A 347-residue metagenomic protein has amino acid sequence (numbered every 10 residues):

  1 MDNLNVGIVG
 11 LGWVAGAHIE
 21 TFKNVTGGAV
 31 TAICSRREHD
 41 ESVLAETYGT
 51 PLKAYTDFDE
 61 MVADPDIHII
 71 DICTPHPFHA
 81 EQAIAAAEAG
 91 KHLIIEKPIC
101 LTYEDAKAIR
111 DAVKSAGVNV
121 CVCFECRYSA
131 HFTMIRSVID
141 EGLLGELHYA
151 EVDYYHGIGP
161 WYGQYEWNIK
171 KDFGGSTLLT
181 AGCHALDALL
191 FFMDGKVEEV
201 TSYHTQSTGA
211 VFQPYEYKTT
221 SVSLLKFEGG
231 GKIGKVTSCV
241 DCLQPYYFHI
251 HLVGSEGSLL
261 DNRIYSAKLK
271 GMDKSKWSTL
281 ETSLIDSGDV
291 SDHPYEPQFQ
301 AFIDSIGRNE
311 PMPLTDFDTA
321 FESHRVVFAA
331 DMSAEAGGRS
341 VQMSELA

Functional and structural regions predicted by a protein language model:
M1-G49: N-terminal Rossmann-like dinucleotide-binding module
M1-N3, G28, E60, I69-I72 (+1 more regions): C-terminal helix-rich "cap/oligomerization" subdomain common to oxidoreductases
R36, L243, S287-Q300, T315: Active-site loop of classical SDR/Rossmann-like NAD(P)-dependent oxidoreductases, centered on the catalytic Tyr-X3-Lys
H39, T50-A112: Beta-loop-alpha module in the N-terminal Rossmann-like domain of NAD(P)-dependent dehydrogenases, especially those
T56, I95, V120-V122, D261: Hydrophobic residues in well-ordered beta-strands that form the structural core
A108-C126, G145-E151: Rossmann-fold dehydrogenase core element
C126-P214, G337: Predominantly a Rossmann-like dinucleotide-binding segment in NAD(P)-dependent oxidoreductases
L186-K268, E296-P311, A329, E345: Contiguous beta-strand/loop segments that form the cofactor/metal-binding neighborhood of enzyme cores
